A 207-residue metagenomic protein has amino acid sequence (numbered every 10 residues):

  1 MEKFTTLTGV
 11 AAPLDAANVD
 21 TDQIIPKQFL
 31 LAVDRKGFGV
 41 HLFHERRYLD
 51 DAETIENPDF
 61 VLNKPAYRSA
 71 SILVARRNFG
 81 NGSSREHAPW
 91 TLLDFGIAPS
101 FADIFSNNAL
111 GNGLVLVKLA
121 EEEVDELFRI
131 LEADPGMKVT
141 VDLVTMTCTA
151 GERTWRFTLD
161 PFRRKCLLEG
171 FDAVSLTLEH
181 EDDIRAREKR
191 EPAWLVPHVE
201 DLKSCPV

Functional and structural regions predicted by a protein language model:
M1-A32, D172-V207: N-terminal, positively charged, Ser/Thr/Ala/Gly-biased leader segments that form transit/presequence-like amphipathic
N18-V19, F79-G80, F162: Short, glycine-/Ser/Thr-/acidic-enriched flexible segments
I25, S106-G111, G151-R153: Short acidic, glycine/serine/threonine-rich loops at helix termini
L31-K138, L143: Feature captures the catalytic cores and cofactor-binding loops of soluble hydro-lyases/lyases that act on carboxylate
L114-K203: Acidic, glycine-rich flexible loop/linker segments
